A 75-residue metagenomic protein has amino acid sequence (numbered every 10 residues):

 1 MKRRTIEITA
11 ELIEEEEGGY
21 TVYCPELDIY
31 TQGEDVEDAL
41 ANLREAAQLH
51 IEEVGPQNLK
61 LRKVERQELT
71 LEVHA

Functional and structural regions predicted by a protein language model:
M1-T9, I13, A41-A75: Short, charged, surface-exposed hinge/linker loops at domain edges that act as mobile lids or interdomain connectors
I8, Y20, I29-T31: Structural detector for hydrophobic anchor residues on beta-strands
L12-C24: Short aromatic-glycine-(Arg/Gly/Cys) micro-motifs in beta-strand/loop hairpins
T21, E37-L40: Short amphipathic alpha-helical segments
P25-D28, Q57-L59: Flexible, active-site-adjacent loop/turn segments at secondary-structure boundaries
L27-E37: A short, exposed loop/beta-hairpin motif centered on an aromatic-Gly-Thr core
